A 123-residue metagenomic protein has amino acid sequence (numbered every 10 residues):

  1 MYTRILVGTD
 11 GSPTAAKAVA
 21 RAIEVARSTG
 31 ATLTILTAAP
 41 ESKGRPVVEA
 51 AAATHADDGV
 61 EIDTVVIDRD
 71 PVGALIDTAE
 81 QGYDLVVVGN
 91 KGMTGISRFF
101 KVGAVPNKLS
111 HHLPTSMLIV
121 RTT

Functional and structural regions predicted by a protein language model:
M1-A50, D58-V60: Small/aliphatic-rich secondary-structure junction motif
P13, S42, P46, V66-G73 (+2 more regions): Residues at secondary-structure transition points
I23, G73, N107: Active-site phosphate/pyrophosphate- and oxyanion-stabilizing loops and adjacent acidic/basic residues in soluble
R27, D77-E80, H111: Solvent-exposed polar/charged
T34, D63, L118: Conserved beta-strand positions in the Rossmann-like core of class I SAM-dependent methyltransferases
D57-V88, T123: Structural beta-alpha unit
D84-T123: Gly/Ser-rich helix-loop-strand patches that form or flank binding pockets for ribonucleotide-derived cofactors
